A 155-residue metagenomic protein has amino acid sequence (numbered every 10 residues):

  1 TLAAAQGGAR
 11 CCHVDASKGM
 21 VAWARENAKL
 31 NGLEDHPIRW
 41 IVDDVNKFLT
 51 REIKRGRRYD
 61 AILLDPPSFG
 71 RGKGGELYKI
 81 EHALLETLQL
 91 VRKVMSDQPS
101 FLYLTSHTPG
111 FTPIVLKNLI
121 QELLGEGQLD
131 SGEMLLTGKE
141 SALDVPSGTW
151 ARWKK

Functional and structural regions predicted by a protein language model:
T1-C11: Conserved SAM-binding loop of SAM-dependent methyltransferases across substrates and taxa, primarily the Class I
R10, P37-R39, Q128-D130: Conserved beta-strand segments of alpha/beta enzyme cores
D15, A24, V42-D44, L63-P66 (+3 more regions): Active-site proximal loops enriched in glycine and acidic residues that flank catalytic Cys/His/Asp and coordinate
A16-L63: S-adenosyl-L-methionine
G19, V42, D60-L90: Mobile active-site "lid"/loop adjacent to the S-adenosyl-L-methionine
T50-I53, K73-G75, I114-V115: Short, well-ordered secondary-structure micro-motifs
M95-D97: Helix-to-beta-strand junctions that scaffold the AdoMet/dcAdoMet cofactor pocket in Class I SAM-dependent enzymes
P99-K155: C-terminal catalytic and target-recognition region of SAM-dependent MTase-like enzymes, primarily methyltransferases
